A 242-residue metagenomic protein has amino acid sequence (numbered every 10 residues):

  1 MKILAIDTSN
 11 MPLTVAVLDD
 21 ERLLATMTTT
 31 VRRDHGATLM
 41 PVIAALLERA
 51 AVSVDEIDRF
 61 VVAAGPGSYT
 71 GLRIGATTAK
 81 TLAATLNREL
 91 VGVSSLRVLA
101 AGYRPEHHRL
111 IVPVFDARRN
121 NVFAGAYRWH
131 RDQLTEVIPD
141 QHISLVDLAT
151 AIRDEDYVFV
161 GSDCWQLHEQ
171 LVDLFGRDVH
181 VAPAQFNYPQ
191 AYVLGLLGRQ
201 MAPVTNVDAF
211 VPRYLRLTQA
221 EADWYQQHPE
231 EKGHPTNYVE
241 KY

Functional and structural regions predicted by a protein language model:
M1-A64: N-terminal beta-alpha supersecondary unit
L13-L18, V122-A126, R213: Short beta-strand scaffold segments in enzyme catalytic cores
R22, D34, E89-Y188, P203 (+1 more regions): Surface "functional belts" at beta-alpha junctions
T30-T38, Y69, R73, T77 (+2 more regions): Residues at secondary-structure transition points
A50-D55, A84-V93, T205: Phosphate-handling active-site elements
V62-L90, S95: DPxDG-like acidic metal-binding loop motif
H180-Y242: Acyltransferase
